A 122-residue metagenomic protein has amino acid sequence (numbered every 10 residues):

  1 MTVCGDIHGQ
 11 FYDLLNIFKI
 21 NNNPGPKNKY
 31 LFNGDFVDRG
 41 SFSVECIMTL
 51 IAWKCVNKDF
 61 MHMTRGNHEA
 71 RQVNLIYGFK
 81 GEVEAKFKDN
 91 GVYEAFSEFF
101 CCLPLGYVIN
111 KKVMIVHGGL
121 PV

Functional and structural regions predicted by a protein language model:
M1-V122: Feature recognizes metal-dependent phosphohydrolase scaffolds
